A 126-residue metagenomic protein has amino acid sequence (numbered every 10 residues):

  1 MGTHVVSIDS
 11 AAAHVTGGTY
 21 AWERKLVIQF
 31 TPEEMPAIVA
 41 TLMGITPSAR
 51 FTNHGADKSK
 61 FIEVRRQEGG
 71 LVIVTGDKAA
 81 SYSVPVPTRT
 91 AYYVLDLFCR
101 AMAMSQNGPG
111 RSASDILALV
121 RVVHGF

Functional and structural regions predicted by a protein language model:
M1-V15: N-terminal "first-domain core" detector
V5-I8, A49-T75: Intrinsic, low-complexity N-terminal interaction/targeting segments
V6-I8, M35-I38, V94: Short, structured motif recognition centered on aromatic/hydrophobic residues
A11-V15, E33-M35, Q67, R89: Generic structural motif
A12-I28, D77-V84: A cross-kingdom feature marking solvent-exposed beta-strand/loop segments within repeated, beta-rich binding/scaffold
T16-T19, K25-S48: Compact, well-ordered interaction domains used in eukaryotic information-processing assemblies
A79-F126: Mixed-charge, glycine-accented linear interaction segment located at domain edges/termini
